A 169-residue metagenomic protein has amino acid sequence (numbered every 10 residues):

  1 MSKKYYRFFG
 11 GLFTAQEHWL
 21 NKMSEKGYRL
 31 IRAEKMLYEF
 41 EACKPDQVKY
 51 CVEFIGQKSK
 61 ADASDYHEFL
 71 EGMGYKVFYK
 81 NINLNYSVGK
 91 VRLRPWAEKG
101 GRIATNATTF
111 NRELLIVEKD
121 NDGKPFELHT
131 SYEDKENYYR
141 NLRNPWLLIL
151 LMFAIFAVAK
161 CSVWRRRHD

Functional and structural regions predicted by a protein language model:
M1-D169: Terminus-proximal functional modules
